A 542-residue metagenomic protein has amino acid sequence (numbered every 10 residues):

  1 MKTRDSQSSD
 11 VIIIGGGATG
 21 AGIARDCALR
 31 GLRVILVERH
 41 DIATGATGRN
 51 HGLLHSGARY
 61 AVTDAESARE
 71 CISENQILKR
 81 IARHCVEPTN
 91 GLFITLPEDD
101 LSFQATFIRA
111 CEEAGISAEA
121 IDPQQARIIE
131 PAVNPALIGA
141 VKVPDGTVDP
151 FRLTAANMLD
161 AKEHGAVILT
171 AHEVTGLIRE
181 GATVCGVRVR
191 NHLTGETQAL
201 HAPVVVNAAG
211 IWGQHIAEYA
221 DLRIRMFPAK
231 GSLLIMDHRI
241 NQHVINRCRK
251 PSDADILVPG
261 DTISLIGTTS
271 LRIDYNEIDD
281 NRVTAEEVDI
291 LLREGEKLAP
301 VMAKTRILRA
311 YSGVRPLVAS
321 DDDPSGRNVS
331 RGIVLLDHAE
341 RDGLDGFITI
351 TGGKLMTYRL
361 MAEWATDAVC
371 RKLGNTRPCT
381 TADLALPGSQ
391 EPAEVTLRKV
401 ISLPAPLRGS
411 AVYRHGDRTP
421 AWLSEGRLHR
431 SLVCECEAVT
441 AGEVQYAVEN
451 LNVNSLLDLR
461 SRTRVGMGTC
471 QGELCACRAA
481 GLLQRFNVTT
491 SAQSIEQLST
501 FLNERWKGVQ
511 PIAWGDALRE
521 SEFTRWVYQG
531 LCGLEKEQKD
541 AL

Functional and structural regions predicted by a protein language model:
Q7-S9, T194-V204: Core beta-strand elements of the Rossmann-like FAD/NAD(P) dinucleotide-binding domain in flavoenzyme oxidoreductases
V11-I35: N-terminal Rossmann-like FAD-binding beta1-loop-alpha1 element of flavoenzymes
I14, L200-G210: Short hydrophobic core segments
A28-G48: Glycine-rich FAD pyrophosphate-binding loop
G52-Q125, I129, D255, L397-P404 (+1 more regions): Dinucleotide-binding Rossmann-like beta1-alpha1 core, especially the glycine-rich loop that anchors the ADP
I94-H164, L169-T170, G176-T183, R188 (+3 more regions): Flavin (FAD/FMN) cofactor-binding and adjacent substrate-gating region of FAD-dependent oxidoreductase domains
P150, D160, R225-S232, I240 (+3 more regions): C-terminal catalytic lobe of FAD-dependent flavoproteins
N207-D221: Flavin (primarily FAD) binding-site architecture
